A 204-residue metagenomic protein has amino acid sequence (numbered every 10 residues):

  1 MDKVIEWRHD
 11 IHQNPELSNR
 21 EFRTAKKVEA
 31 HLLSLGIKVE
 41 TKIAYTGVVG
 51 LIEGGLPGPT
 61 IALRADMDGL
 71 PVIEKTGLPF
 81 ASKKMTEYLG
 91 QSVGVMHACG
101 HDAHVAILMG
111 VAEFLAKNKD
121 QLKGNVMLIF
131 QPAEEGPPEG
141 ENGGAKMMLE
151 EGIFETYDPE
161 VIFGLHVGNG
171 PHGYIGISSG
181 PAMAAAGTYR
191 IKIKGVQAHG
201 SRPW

Functional and structural regions predicted by a protein language model:
M1-M96, A106-G110, F114-K123: Acidic/His- and Gly-rich active-site-bordering loop/insert found across diverse amide/peptide-bond hydrolases
L70, M85-M96, D102-A103, D120-W204: Histidine/acidic-residue-rich, glycine-tolerant segments that coordinate divalent metal ions
